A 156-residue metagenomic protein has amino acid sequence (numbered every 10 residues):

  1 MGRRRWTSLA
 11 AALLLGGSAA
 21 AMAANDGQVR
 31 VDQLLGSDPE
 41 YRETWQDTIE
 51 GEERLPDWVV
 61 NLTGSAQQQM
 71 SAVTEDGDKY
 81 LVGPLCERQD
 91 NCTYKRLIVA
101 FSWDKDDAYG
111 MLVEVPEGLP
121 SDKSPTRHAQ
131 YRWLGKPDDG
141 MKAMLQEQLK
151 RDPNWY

Functional and structural regions predicted by a protein language model:
M1-A10: Bacterial N-terminal signal peptides that target proteins for export
G16-A21: N-terminal signal peptide c-region/cleavage motif recognized by signal peptidases
A23-V82, P153-Y156: N-terminal secretory signal peptides
N25-Y41, E117-Y156: C-terminal partner/receptor-binding element of secreted or periplasmic proteins
V60, E87-N91: Short consensus segments that form the blades of beta-propeller domains, in both extracellular/periplasmic
V73-G77, A100-D106: A short, structured loop/turn motif at beta-sheet edges
V82-R88, L112: Short beta-strand segments that buttress and anchor functional surface loops
N91-I98: Short, surface-exposed coil-to-beta transition loops
